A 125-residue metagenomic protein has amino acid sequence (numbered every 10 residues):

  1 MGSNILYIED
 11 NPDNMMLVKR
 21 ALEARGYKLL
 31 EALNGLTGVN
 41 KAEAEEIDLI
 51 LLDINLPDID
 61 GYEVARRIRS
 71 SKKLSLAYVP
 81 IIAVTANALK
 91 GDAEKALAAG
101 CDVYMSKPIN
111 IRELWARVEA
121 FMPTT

Functional and structural regions predicted by a protein language model:
E9: Conserved acidic carboxylate
P12-L30: Two-component/phosphorelay signaling modules centered on CheY-like receiver
G26-L33, K41, M105: Short hydrophobic/Thr-rich beta-strand motif most characteristic of the beta2 strand and flanking loop of CheY-like
E46-D48, K73-P80: His-Asp phosphorelay/catalytic-motif detector in bacterial-type signaling
D53, T85: Active-site residues of response regulator receiver
P57, L89, P108: The feature encodes the CheY-like receiver
I109-V118: C-terminal output helix
